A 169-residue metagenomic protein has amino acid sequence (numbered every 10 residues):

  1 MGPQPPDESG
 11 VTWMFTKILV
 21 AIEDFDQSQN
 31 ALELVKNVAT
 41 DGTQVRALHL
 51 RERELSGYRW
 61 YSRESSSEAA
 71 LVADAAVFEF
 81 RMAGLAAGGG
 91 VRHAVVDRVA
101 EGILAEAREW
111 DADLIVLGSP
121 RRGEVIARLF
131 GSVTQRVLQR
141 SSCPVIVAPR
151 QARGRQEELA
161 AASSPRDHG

Functional and structural regions predicted by a protein language model:
G2-W13, R81-I115, R153-A162, R166-G169: Structural beta-alpha unit
D7-R63, L85-G89, H168-G169: Small/aliphatic-rich secondary-structure junction motif
T16, D113, S142: Conserved acidic residues
D41, V133, S141-S142: Short, structured coil segments at secondary-structure junctions
A47-D74, R98, G154-G169: Acidic, proline/glycine-rich short linear motifs
L114-R136, G154-L159: Glycine-rich, Arg-bearing micro-motifs that act as flexible, cationic patches
R140-R155: Short, flexible loop segments at boundaries between secondary-structure elements
